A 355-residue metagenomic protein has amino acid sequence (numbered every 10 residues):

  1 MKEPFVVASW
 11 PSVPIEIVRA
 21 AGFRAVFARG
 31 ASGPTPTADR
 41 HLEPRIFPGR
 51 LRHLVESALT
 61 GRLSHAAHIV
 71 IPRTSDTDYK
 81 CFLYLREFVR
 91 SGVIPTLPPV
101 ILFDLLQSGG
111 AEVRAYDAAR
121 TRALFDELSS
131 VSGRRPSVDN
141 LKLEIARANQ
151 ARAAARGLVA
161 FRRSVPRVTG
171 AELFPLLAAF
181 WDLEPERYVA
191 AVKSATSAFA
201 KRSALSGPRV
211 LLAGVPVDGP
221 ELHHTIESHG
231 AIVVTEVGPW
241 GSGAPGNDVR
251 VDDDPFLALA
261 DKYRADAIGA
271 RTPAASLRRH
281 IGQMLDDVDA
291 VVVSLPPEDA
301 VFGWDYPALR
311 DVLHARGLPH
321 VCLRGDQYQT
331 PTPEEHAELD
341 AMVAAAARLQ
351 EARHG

Functional and structural regions predicted by a protein language model:
M1-F5, A118, R122, D126-P245: A charged, amphipathic alpha-helical module
M1-H65: Generic N-terminal leader/targeting and pre-domain segments
F5-V6, A67-H68, R209, D289-A290: Structural motif
V6-A31, A213-H280: Redox- and metal-dependent alpha/beta enzyme cores, enriched for Fe-S-associated oxidoreductases and cofactor-handling
H53-S130: Acidic/His-rich segments in extracytoplasmic proteins that coordinate ligands and/or metal ions
V55-A58, G269-D289, W304-D305: A short, acidic, amphipathic alpha-helical segment used as a generic capping/interface helix at domain edges
T77-L83, P297-D305: Glycine/threonine-rich flexible loop motifs
Y306-G355: Peripheral docking tails and interdomain loops at the edges of cofactor- or intermediate-handling domains
